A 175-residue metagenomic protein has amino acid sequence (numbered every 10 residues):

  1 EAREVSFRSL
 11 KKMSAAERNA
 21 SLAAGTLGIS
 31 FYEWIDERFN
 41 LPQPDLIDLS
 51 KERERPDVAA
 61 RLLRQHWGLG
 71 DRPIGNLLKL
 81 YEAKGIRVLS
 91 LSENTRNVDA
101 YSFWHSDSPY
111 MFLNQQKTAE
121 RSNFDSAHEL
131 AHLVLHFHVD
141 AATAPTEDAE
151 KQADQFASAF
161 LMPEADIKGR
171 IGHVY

Functional and structural regions predicted by a protein language model:
E1-Y175: Short juxta-domain linker segments that transition from a proline/glycine-rich, charged coil into a short amphipathic
